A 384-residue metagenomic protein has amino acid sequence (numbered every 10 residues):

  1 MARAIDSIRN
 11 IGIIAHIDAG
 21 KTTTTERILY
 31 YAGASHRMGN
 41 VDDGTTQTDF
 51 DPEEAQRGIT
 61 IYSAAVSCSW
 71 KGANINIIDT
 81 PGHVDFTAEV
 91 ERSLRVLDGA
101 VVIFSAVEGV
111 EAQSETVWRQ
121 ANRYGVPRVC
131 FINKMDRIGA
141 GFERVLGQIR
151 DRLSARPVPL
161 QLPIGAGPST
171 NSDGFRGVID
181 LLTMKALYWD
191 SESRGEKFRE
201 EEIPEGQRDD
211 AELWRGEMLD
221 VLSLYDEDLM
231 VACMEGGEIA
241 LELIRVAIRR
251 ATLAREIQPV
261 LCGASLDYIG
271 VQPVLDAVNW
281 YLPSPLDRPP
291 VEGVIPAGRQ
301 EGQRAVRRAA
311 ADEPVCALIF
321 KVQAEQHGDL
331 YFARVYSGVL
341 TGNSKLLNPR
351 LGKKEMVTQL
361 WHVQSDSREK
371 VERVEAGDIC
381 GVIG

Functional and structural regions predicted by a protein language model:
M1-G384: Structural and coupling elements of P-loop NTPases
